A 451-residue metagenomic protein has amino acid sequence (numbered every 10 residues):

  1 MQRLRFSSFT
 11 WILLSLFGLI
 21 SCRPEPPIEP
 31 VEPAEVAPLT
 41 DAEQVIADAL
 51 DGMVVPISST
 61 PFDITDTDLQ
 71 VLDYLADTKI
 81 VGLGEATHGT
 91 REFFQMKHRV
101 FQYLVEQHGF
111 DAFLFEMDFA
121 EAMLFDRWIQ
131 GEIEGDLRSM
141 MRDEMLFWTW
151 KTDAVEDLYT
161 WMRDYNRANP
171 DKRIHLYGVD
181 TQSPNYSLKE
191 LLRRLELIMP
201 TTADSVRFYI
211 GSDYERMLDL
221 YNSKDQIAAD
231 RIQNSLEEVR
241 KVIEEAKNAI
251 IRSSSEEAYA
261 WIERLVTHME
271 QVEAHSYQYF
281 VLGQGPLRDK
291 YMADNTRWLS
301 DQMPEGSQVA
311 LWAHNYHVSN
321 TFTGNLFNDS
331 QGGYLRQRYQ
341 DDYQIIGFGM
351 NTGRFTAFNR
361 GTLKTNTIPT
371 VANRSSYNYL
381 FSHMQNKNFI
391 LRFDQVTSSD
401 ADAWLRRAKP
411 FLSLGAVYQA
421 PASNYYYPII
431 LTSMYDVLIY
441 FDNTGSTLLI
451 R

Functional and structural regions predicted by a protein language model:
Q2-T10: Bacterial N-terminal signal peptides that target proteins for export
T10-L19: Bacterial N-terminal signal peptides
C22-R451: Structured catalytic-domain cores with a bias toward divalent-metal coordination
